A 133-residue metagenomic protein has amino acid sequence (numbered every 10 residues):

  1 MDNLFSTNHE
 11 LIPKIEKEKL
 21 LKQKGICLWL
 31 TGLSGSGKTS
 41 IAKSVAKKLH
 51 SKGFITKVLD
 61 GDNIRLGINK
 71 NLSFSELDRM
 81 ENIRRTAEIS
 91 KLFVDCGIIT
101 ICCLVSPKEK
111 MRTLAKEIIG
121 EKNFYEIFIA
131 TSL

Functional and structural regions predicted by a protein language model:
M1-C103, P107-L133: Glycine-rich phosphate-binding loop of ATP-dependent small-molecule kinases
